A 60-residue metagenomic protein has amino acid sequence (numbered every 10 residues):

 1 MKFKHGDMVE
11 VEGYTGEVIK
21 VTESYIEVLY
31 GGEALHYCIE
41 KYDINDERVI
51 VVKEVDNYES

Functional and structural regions predicted by a protein language model:
M1-V11: Short coil-to-beta transition motif at edge beta-strands of beta-rich domains
K2-K4, K20, K41, K53: Context-gated lysine
E10-G13, G31: Short strand-coil-strand connectors
Y14-E23: Short beta-strand-centered aromatic/proline hotspots
V21, G31-E33: Residue-level detector of alpha-helical recognition elements and their boundaries
I26-Y30: SH3/SH3-like beta-barrel fold
E33-S60: Intrinsically disordered, low-complexity, charged/polar segments
